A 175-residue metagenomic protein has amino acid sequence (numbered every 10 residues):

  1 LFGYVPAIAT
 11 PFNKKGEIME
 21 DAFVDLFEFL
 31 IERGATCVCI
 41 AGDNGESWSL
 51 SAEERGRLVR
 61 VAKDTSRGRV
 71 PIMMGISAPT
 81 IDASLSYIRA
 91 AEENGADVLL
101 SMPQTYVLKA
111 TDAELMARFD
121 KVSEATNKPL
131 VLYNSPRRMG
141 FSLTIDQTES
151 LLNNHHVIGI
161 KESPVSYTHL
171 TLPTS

Functional and structural regions predicted by a protein language model:
F2, F12, E20-G140: Active-site beta->alpha loop and helix N-cap motifs at the rims of alpha/beta catalytic domains
V5-P6: Short, small/polar residue-rich loop motifs at catalytic or cofactor-binding pockets
R69, N154-H155: Acidic-histidine catalytic/liganding microenvironments
G140-S142, H156-V157: Conserved N-terminal glycine/acidic-rich loop preference
L143-Q147, P164-Y167: Active-site glycine-rich loop that binds ribose-phosphate moieties when present
V157-V165: Catalytic beta/alpha-barrel core
T168-T174: Conserved small/polar residues in nucleotide/adenosyl-binding loops
